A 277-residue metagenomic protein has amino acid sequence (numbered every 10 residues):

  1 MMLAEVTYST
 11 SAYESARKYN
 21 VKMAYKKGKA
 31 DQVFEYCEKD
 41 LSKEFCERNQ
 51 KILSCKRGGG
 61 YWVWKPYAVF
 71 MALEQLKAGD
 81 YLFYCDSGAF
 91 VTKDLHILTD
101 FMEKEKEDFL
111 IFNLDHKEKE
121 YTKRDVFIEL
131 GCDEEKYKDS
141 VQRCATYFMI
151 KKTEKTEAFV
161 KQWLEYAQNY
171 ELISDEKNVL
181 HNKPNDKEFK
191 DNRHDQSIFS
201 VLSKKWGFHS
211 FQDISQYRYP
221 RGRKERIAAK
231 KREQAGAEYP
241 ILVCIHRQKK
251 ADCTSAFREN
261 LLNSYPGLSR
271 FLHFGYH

Functional and structural regions predicted by a protein language model:
M1-H277: Glycosyltransferase catalytic domains, chiefly GT-A lineage
